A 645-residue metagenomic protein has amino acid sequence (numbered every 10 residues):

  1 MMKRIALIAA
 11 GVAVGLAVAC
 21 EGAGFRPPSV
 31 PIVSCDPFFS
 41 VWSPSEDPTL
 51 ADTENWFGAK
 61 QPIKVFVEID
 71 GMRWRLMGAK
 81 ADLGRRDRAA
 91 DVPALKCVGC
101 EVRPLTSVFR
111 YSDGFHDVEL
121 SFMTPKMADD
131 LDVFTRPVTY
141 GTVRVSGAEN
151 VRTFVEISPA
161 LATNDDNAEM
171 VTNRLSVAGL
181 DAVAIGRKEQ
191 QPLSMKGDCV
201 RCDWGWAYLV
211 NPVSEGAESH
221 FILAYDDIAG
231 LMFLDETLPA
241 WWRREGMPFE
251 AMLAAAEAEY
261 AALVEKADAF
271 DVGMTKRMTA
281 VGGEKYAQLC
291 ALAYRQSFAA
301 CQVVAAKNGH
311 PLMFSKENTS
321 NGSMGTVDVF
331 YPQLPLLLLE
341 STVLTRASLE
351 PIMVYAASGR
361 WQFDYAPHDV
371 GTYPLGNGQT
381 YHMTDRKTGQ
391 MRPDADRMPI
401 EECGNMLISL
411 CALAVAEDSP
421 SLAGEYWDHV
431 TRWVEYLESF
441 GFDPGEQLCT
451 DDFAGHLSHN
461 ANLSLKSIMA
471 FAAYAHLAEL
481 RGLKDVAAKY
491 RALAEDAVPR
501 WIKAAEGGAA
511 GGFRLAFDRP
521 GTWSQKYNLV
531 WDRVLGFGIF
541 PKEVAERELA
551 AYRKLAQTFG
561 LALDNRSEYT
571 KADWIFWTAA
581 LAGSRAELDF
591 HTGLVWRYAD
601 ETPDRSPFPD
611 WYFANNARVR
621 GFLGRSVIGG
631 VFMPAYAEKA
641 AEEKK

Functional and structural regions predicted by a protein language model:
G22-P28, K126-V133, R144-G325, R346 (+1 more regions): Acidic/polar, glycine-enriched structural segments that form the non-catalytic walls/loops of the carbohydrate-binding
C35, F39-G114: An extended acidic
S40-P44, V65, Y111, R144-S146 (+9 more regions): Well-ordered alpha-helical scaffold segments within catalytic/enzyme domains
A81-R136, G197-G205, R295: Extended, loop-rich substrate-binding clefts of extracytoplasmic carbohydrate-active enzymes
E119, A287-A306, G325, S358 (+7 more regions): Aromatic-lined, polymer-binding surfaces characteristic of secreted/periplasmic polysaccharide-degrading enzymes
N173-P212, E317-V329, P335-T342, M353-A356 (+7 more regions): Extended ligand-binding clefts on enzyme/binding-domain cores
P248-Y260, G322-G441, N460-A478: Aromatic-rich carbohydrate-recognition surfaces in CAZymes
Q447-L448, W596-G630: C-terminal catalytic domain of Rieske-type non-heme iron oxygenases
